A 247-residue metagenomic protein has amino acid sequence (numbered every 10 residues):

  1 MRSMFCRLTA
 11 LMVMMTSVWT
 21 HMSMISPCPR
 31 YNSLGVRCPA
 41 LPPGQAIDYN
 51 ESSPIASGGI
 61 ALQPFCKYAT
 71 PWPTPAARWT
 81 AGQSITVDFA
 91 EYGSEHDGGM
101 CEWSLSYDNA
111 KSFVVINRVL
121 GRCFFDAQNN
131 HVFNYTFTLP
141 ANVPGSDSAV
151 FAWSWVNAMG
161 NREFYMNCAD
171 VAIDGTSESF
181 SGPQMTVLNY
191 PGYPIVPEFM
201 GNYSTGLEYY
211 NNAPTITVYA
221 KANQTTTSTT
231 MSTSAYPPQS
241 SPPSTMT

Functional and structural regions predicted by a protein language model:
R2-L8, M15-C101, D108-V115, G121-Y135 (+1 more regions): Peripheral, solvent-exposed domain-edge segments that often transition into intrinsically disordered/low-complexity
G82-S84, P144-S148: Extracellular Ig-like/FN3 beta-sandwich strand-entry sites
T136-S146: Short, surface-exposed loop/turn segments at beta-strand-coil junctions that are enriched for proline with nearby
A149-W155: Short, aromatic- and glycine-rich surface loops/edge beta-strands on solvent-exposed regions
